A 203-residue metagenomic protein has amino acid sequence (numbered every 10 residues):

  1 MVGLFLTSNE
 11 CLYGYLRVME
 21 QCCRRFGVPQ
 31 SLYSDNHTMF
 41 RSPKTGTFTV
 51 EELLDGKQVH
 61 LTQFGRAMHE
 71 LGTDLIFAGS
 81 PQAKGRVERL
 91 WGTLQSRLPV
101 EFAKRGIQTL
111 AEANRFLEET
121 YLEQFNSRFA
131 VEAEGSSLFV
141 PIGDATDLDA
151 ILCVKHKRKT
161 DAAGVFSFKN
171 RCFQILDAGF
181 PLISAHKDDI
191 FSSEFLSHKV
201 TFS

Functional and structural regions predicted by a protein language model:
M1-A113: RNase H-like DDE/DDD metal-dependent nuclease/strand-transfer catalytic core used by mobile genetic elements
E119-S203: C-terminal, beta-rich DNA-binding module of retroviral/retroelements integrases
